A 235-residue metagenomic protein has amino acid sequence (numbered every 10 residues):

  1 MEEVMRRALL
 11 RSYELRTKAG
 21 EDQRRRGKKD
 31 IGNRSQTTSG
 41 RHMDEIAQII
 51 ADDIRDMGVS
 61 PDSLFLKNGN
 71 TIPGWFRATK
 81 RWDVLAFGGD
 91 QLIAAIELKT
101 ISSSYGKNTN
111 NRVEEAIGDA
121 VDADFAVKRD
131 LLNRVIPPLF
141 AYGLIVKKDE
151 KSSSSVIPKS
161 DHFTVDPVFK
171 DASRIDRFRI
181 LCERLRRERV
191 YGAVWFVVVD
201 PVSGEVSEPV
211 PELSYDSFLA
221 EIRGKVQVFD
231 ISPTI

Functional and structural regions predicted by a protein language model:
M1-L66, I72, I235: Interdomain/boundary linker segments immediately adjacent to catalytic/signaling cores
S39-A47, R77, N108, R112-E115: Phosphate/oxyanion-binding active-site loops and adjacent basic polyanion-contact surfaces
I46-G58, A120-V127, R177-R189, I222-P233: Hydrophobic, Leu/Ile/Phe/Ala-enriched alpha-helical segments that form helix-helix packing faces
A51-D52, D62, S203-I235: Low-complexity intrinsically disordered segments
N68-V84: Charged, often glycine-rich, active-site loop that binds/positions anionic groups
A78, L85-A95: Active-site beta-strand-loop-beta-strand hairpin of nuclease catalytic cores that positions key catalytic residues
T100-S104: A short, flexible beta-alpha/helix-coil linker loop
G106-G204, E208-E212, D216: Acidic, metal/cofactor-coordinating or nucleic-acid-engaging core segments within structured domains
